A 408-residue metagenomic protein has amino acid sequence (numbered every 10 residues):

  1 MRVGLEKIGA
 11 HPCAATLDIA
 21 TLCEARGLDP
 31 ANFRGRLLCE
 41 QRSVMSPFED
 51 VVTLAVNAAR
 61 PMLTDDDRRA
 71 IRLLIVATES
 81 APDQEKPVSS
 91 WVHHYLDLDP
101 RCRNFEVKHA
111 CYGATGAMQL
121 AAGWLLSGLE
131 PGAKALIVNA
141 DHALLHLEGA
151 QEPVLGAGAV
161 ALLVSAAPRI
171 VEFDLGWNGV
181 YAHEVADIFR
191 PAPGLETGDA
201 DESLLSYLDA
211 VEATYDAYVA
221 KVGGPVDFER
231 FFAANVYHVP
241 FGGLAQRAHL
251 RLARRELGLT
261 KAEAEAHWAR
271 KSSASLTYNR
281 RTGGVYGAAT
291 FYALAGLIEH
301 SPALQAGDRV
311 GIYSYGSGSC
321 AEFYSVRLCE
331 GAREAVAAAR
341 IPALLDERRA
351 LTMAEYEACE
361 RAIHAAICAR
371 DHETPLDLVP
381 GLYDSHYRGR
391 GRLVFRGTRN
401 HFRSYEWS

Functional and structural regions predicted by a protein language model:
M1-F48, G149-D209, A213, Y324-S408: Condensing-enzyme catalytic core mediating Claisen C-C bond formation in acyl metabolism
L5, V51-T115, P225-L252: Conserved beta-ketoacyl condensing-enzyme motif
A10, H142, P168, G242 (+2 more regions): Short, glycine-/Ser/Thr-/acidic-enriched flexible segments
N32-R36, E40-V52, S80-K134, R254-A289: Conserved catalytic cysteine-centered active-site region of acyl-thioester-dependent Claisen-condensing enzymes
R68-R69, D83-K86, S90-H94, L98-V226 (+4 more regions): Acyl-thioester C-C bond-transforming condensing/cleaving domain
D201-A253, Y278-G283: A conserved active-site cap/scaffold subdomain adjacent to cofactor or substrate pockets
A269-M353: C-terminal catalytic subdomain
